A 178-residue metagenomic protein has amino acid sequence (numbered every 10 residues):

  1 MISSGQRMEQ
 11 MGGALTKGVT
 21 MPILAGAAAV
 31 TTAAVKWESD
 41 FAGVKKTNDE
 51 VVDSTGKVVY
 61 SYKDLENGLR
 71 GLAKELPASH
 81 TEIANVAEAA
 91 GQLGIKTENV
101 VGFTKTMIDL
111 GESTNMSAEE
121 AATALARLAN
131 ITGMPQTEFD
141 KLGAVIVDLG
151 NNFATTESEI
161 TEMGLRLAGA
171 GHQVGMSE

Functional and structural regions predicted by a protein language model:
I2-T20: Membrane-penetrating hydrophobic segments
V19-K74, A84-Q92, V101-S113, E120-T155 (+1 more regions): Small-residue helix-packing and pore-constriction motifs in hydrophobic alpha-helices
V174-E178: Short, solvent-exposed hinge/capping segments at secondary-structure junctions
